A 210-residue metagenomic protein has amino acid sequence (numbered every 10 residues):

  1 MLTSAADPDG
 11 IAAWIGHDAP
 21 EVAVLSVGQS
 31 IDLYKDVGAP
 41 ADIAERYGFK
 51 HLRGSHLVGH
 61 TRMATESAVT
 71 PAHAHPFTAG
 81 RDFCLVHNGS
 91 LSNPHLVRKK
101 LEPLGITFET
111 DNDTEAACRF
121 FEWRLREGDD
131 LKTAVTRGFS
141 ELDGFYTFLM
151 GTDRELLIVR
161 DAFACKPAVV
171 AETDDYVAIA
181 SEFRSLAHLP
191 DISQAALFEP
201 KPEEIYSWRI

Functional and structural regions predicted by a protein language model:
M1-I210: N-terminal segments that mediate ammonia production and transfer in glutamine-dependent amidotransferase systems
